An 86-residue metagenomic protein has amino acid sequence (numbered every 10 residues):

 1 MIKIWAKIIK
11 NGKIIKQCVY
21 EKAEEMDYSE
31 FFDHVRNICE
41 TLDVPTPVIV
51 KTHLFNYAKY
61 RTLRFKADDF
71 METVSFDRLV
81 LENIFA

Functional and structural regions predicted by a protein language model:
M1-V19: Short, extreme N-terminal segment that most often corresponds to the first beta-strand
N11, A23-E25, I84-A86: Generic structural motif
I14-T41: Short, flexible N-terminal segments of the mature chain
V35-A86: Acidic, low-complexity intrinsically disordered segments
